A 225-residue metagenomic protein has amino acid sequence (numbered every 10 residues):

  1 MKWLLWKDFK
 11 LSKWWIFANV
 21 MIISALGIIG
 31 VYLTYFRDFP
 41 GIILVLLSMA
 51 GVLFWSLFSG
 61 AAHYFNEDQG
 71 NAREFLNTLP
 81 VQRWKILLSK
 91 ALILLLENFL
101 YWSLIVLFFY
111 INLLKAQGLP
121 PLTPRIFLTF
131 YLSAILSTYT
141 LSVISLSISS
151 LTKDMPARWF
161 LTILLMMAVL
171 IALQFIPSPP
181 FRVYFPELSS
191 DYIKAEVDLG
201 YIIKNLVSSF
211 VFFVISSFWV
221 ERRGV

Functional and structural regions predicted by a protein language model:
M1-N71, L87-V225: Hydrophobic alpha-helical transmembrane segments of membrane proteins
E74: Central I-helix of cytochrome P450 enzymes
N77-R83: Short helix-to-coil transition segments within interhelical loops that connect adjacent transmembrane helices
